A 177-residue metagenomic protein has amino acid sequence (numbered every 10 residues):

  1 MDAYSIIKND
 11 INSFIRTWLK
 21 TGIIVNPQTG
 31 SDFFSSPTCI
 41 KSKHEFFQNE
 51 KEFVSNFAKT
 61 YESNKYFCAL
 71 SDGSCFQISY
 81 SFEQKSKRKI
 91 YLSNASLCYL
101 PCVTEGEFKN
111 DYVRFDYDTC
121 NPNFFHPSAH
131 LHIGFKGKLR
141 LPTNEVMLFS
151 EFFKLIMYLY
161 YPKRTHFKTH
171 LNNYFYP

Functional and structural regions predicted by a protein language model:
M1-N64: N-terminal "first-domain core" detector
M1-S13, N144-P177: Long, solvent-exposed, polar/charged low-complexity segments
K8, K20, K41-K43, K51 (+8 more regions): Context-gated lysine
N9, T38-C39, K51-E52, K85 (+7 more regions): Short linear sequence elements within intrinsically disordered, low-complexity coil regions
F14-G22, F82, P101, I156-R164: Hydrophobic, Leu/Ile/Phe/Ala-enriched alpha-helical segments that form helix-helix packing faces
I24, D32, C75, F108 (+1 more regions): Compositionally biased, intrinsically disordered low-complexity regions
F46-P101: Hydrophobic-cavity lipid-handling domains and compact docking modules
K87-E151: An exposed acidic His-Trp-rich patch
